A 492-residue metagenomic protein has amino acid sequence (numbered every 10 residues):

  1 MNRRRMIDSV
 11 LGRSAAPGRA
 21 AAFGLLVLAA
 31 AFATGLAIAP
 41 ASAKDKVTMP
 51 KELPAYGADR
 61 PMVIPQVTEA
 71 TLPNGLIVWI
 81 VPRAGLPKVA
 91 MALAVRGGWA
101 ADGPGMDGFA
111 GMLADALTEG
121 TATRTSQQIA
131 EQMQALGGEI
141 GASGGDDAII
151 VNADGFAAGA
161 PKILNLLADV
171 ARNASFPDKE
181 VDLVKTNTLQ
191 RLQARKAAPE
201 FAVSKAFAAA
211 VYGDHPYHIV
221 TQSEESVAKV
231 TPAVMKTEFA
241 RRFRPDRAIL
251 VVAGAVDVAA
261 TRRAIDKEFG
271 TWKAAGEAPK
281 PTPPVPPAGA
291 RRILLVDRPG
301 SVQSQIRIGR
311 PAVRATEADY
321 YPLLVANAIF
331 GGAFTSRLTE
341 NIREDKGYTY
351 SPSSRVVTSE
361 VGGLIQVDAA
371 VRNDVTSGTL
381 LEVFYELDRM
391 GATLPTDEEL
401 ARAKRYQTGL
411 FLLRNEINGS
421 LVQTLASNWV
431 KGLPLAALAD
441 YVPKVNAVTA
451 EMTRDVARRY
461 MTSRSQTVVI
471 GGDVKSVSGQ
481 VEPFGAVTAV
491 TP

Functional and structural regions predicted by a protein language model:
M1-R19: N-terminal secretory signal peptides that target proteins for export/translocation
A21-A37: Bacterial N-terminal signal peptides
A41-A43: Boundary at the C-terminal end of the N-terminal hydrophobic targeting segment
D45-A55, D214, H218-V220, I249-R314 (+1 more regions): An aromatic/glycine/proline-enriched structural segment found at the starts of mature extracellular/organellar domains
Y56-A92: Mature N-terminal segment immediately following signal peptide/propeptide cleavage in secreted/periplasmic
W79-V81, G85-T118, R124-R172, K185-Q193 (+6 more regions): M16 family metallopeptidases and their MPP-like homologs
T449-D455: A short, acidic, amphipathic alpha-helical segment used as a generic capping/interface helix at domain edges
